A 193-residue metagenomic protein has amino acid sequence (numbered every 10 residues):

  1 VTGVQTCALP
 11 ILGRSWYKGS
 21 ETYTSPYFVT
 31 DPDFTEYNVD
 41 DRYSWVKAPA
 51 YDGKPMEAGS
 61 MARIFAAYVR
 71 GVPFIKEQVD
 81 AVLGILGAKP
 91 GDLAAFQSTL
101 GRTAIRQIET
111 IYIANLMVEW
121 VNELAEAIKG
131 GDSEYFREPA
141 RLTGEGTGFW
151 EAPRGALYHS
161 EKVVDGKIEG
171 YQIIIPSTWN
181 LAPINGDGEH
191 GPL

Functional and structural regions predicted by a protein language model:
V1-L193: Metal/cofactor-centered catalytic core regions of large enzymes
